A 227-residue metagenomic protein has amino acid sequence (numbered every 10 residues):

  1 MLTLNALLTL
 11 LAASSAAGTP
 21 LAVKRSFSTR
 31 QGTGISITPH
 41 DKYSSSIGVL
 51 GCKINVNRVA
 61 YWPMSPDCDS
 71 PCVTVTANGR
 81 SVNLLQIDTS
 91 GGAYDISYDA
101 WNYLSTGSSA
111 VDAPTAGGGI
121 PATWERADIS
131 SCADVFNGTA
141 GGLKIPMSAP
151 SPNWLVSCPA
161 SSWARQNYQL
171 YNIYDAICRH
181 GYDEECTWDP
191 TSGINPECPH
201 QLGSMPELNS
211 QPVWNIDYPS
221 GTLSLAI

Functional and structural regions predicted by a protein language model:
L2-P71, V82, T89-A93, Y98-I227: Mature exported/compartmentalized surface modules and terminal targeting/interaction regions
